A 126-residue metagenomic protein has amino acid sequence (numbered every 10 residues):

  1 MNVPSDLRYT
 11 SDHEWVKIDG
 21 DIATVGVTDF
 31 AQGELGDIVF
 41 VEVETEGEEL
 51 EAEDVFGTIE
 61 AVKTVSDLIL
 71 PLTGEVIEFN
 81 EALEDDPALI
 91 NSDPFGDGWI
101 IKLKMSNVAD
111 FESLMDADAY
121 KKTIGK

Functional and structural regions predicted by a protein language model:
M1-T58, A88, S92-K126: Acidic, low-complexity mobile loops and tails
L7-T10, D67-T73: Short coil-to-beta-strand transition motifs
D29-A31, K63, L72: Short glycine-rich, polar/acidic loop-and-turn segments at beta strand-coil junctions
D37-I38, K63-V65: A short beta-loop-beta micro-motif enriched in histidine and acidic residues
E42, V65-L68: Composition-driven detection of intrinsically disordered, low-complexity segments
A61-T64, E81: Short, conserved catalytic or interaction motifs in soluble domains
T73-L89, D93: Short peripheral tails and domain-boundary helices/loops at the edges of structured domains
